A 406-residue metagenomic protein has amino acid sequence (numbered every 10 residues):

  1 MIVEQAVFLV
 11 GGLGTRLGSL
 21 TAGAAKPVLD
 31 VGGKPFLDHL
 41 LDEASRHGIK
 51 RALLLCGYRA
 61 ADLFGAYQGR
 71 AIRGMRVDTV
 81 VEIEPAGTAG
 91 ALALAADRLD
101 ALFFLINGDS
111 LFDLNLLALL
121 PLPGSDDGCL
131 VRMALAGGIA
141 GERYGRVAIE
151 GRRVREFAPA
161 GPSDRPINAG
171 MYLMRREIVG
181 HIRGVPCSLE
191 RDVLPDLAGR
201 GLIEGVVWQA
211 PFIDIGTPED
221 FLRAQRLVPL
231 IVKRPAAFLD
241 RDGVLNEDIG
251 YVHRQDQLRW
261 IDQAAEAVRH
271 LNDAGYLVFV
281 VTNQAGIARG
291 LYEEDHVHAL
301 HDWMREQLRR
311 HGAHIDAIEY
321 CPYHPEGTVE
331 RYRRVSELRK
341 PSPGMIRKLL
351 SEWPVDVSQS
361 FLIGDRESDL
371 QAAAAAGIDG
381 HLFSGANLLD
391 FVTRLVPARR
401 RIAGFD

Functional and structural regions predicted by a protein language model:
I2-F64, D256, I261-D262: N-terminal glycine-rich phosphate-binding loop and ensuing alpha1 helix
G14, D62, A86, S110-D113 (+3 more regions): A short, conserved beta-strand element in the Rossmann-like catalytic core that flanks the donor/metal-binding loop
L37, L63, A95, D109 (+5 more regions): Residue-level signal for inorganic ion chemistry
L55, A264, V268-M304, H314-G327 (+1 more regions): Substrate-recognition element of Asp-dependent hydrolases with the DxDx(T/V) motif
L63-G151: Conserved beta-loop-beta/alpha segment of the NTase-like Rossmann-fold superfamily that binds/positions NTPs
F103-F104, L111, L117-G124, G138-G141 (+1 more regions): Catalytic-core segments of class I nucleotidyltransferases/pyrophosphorylases that form NMP-activated intermediates
P235-V278: Active-site neighborhood of HAD-like aspartate-dependent phosphohydrolases
D295-H298, D302-D316, P325-L362, R366-D406: Asp-based, Mg2+/Mn2+-dependent phosphohydrolase catalytic module
